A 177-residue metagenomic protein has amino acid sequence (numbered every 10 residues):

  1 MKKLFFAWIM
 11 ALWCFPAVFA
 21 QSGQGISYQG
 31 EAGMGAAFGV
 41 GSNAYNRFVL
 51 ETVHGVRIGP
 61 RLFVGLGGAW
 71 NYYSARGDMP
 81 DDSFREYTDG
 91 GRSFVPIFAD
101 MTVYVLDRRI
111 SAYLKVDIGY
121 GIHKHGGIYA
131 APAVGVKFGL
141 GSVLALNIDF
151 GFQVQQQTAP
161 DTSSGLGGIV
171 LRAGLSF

Functional and structural regions predicted by a protein language model:
M1-I26, A173, F177: Bacterial Sec-dependent N-terminal signal peptides
Q21, F38-N43, F84-G90, Y120-H125 (+1 more regions): Outer-membrane beta-barrel domain signature
Q21-F38: Transmembrane beta-strand segments of Gram-negative outer membrane beta-barrel proteins
I26-Y28, A44-F48, G91-I97, I110 (+2 more regions): Residues that define the transmembrane beta-barrel architecture of outer-membrane proteins
M34-V40, W70-S74, V103-D107, I118-K124 (+2 more regions): Transmembrane beta-strands of outer-membrane beta-barrel pores
R61-V64, R108-A112, F138-L146: Repeated loop/turn-to-beta-strand initiation elements of outer-membrane beta-barrel proteins
A75-V116: Helix-adjacent hinge/juxtasegments
M101, G165-F177: Outer-membrane beta-barrel "beta-signal"
